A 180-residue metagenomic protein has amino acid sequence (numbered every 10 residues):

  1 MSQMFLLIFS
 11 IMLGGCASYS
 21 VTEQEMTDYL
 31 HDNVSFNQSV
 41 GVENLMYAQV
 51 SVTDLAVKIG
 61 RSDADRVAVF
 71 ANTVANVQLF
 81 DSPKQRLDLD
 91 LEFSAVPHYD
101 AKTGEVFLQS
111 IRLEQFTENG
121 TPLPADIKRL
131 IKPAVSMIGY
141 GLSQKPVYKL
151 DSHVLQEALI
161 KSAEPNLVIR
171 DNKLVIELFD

Functional and structural regions predicted by a protein language model:
M1: Electrostatic, structured charged patches in enzyme active sites and in nucleic-acid/phosphate-binding
M4-G14: Bacterial N-terminal signal peptides
C16-D180: Extracellular/lumenal and peripheral-membrane lipid-interaction modules
